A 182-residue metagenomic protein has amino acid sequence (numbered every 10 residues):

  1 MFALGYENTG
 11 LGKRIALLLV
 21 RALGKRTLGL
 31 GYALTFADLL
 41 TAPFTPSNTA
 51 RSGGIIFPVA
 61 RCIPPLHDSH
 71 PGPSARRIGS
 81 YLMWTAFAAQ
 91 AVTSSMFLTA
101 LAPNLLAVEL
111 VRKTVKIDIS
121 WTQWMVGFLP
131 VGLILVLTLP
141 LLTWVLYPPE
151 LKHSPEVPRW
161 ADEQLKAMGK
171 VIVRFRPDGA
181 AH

Functional and structural regions predicted by a protein language model:
M1-H70: Membrane-embedded alpha-helical segments and adjacent helix-loop junctions characteristic of multi-pass solute
R14, N48-S52, H67-G179: Juxtamembrane and boundary regions of transmembrane helices in multi-pass small-molecule transporters and channels
L34-L40, A86-A89, H182: Hydrophobic, membrane-inserted alpha-helices
